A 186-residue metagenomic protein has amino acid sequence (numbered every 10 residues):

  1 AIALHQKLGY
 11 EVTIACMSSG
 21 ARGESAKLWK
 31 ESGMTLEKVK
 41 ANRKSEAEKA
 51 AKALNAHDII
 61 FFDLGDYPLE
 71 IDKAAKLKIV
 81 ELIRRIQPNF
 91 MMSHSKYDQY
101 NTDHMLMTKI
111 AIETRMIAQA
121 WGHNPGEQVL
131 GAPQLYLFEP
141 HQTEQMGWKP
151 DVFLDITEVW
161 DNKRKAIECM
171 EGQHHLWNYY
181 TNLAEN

Functional and structural regions predicted by a protein language model:
A1-I86: Active-site rim/loop-helix segments in enzyme catalytic domains that contact anionic ligands
L4, L69-N186: Metal-dependent de-N-acetylase/amidase catalytic core
